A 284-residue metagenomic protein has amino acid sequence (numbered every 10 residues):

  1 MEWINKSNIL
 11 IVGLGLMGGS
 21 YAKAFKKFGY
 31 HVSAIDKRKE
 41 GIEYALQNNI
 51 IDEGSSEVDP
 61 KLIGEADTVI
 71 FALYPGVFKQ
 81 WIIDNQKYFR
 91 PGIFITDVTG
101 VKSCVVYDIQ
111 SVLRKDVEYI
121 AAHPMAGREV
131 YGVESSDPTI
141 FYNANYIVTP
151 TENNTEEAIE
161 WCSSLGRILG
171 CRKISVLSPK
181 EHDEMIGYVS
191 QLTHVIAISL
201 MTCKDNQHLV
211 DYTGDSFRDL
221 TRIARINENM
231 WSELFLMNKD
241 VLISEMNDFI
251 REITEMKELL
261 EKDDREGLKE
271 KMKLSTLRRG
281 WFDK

Functional and structural regions predicted by a protein language model:
M1-L62: NAD(P)+-binding Rossmann beta1-loop-alpha1 motif at the extreme N-terminus of oxidoreductases
N8, H31, E118, N145 (+1 more regions): Residues at the starts of beta-strands that form the adenosine-phosphate
K37, L73, V98: Short beta->alpha hinge that forms the Motif I/post-I loop of the SAM-binding pocket
D59-F89, I93-F94: Rossmann-like NAD(P)-binding element
I83-E134: Rossmann-like NAD(P)(H) cofactor-binding subdomain of soluble oxidoreductases
P138-R222: Internal alpha-helical scaffold of NAD(P)-dependent oxidoreductase catalytic cores
H208-S275: Interdomain hinge/lid region at the active-site interface of Rossmann-like NAD(P)-dependent oxidoreductases
